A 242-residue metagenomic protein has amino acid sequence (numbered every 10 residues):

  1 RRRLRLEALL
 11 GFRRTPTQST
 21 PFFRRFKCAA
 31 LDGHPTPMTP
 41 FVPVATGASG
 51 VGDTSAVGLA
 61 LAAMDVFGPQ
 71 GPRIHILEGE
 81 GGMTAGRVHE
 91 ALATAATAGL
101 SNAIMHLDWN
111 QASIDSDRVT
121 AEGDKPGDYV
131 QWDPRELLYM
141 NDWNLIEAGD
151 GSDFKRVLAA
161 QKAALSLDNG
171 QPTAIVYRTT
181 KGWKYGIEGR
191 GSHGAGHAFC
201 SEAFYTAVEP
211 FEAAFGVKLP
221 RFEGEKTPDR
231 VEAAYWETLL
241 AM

Functional and structural regions predicted by a protein language model:
R1-A98: Cofactor-binding active-site loop characterized by glycine-rich and histidine/acidic residues
T46, G82, G86, I104-H106 (+2 more regions): Conserved acidic/glycine
Q70-R73, S101, N169-P172: Short coil/turn segments at beta-strand junctions that form active-site/ligand-binding loops
